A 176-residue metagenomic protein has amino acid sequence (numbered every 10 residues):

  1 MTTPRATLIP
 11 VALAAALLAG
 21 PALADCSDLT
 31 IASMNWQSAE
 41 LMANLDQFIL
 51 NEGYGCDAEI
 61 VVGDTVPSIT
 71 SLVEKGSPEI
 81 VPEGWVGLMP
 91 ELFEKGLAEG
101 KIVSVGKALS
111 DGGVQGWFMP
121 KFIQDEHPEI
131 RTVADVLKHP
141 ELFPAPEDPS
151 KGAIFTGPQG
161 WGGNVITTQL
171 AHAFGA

Functional and structural regions predicted by a protein language model:
M1-P10: Bacterial N-terminal signal peptides that target proteins for export
I9, L13-L17: Hydrophobic helical h-region of N-terminal Sec-dependent signal peptides in bacterial secretory/periplasmic proteins
A19-P21: N-terminal signal peptide c-region/cleavage motif recognized by signal peptidases
D25-S38, C56-V61, K151-F155: Short, well-ordered beta-strand elements
S38-C56, Q169: Short, polar/charged alpha-helical segment
A43, V61-K101: Pocket-flanking alpha-helical
T70-S71, P78-P82, F155-A176: Ligand-binding pocket segment of bilobal, Venus flytrap-like solute-binding proteins
I102-F155: A conserved helix-loop-strand patch within extracytoplasmic ligand-binding domains of the periplasmic binding
